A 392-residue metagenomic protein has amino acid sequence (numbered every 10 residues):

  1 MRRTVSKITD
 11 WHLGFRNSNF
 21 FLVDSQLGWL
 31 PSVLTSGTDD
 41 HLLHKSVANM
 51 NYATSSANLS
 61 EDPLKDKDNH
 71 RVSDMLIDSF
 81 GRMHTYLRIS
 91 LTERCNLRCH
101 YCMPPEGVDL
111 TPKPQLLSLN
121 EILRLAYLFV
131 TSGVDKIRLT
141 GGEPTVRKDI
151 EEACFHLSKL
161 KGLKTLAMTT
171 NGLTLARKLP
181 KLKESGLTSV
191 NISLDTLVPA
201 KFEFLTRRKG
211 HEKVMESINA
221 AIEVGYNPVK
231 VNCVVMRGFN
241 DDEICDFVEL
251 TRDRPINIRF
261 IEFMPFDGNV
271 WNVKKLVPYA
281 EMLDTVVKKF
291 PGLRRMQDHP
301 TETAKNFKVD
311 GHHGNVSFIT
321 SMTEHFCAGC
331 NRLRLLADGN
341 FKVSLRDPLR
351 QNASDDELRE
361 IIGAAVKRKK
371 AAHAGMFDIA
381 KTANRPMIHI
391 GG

Functional and structural regions predicted by a protein language model:
M1-F15, N19-D24: N-terminal chloroplast transit peptides
D24-L27, D39-D40: N-terminal chloroplast transit peptides
S32-R88, H100, T131, A304-N315 (+3 more regions): N-terminal [4Fe-4S]-dependent radical SAM core
S79-L119, L345: Canonical Radical SAM [4Fe-4S] cluster-binding loop centered on the CxxxCxxC motif and its immediate flanking residues
G107-P112, A176, V198-L205, D267-N272: A short acidic, helix-capping loop that chelates divalent metal ions and anchors anionic groups
L116-R138, V146-I261: Radical SAM/AdoMet-radical enzyme domain recognition
E143: Conserved G/P- and acidic residue-centered "switch" motifs that form tight phosphate/ATP-binding loops in soluble
F266-F377: Accessory C-terminal segments flanking Radical SAM cores
